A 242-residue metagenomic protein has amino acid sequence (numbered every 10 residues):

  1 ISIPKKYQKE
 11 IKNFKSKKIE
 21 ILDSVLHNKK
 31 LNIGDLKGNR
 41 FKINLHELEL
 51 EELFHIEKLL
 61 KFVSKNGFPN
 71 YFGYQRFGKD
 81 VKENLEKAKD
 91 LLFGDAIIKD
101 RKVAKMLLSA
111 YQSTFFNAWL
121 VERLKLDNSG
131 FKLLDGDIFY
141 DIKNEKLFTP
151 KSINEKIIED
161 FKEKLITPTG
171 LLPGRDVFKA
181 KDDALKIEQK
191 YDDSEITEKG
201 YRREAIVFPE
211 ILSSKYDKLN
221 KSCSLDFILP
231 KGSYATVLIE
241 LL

Functional and structural regions predicted by a protein language model:
I1-L242: Non-catalytic, substrate/partner-engaging modules appended to enzymatic cores
